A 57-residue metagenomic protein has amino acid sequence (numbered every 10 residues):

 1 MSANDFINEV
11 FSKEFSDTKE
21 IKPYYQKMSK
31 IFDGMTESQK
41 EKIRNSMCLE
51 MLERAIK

Functional and structural regions predicted by a protein language model:
M1-P23: N-terminal acidic leader/helix
P23-K57: Short, charge-rich amphipathic interface segments used for partner binding and complex assembly
